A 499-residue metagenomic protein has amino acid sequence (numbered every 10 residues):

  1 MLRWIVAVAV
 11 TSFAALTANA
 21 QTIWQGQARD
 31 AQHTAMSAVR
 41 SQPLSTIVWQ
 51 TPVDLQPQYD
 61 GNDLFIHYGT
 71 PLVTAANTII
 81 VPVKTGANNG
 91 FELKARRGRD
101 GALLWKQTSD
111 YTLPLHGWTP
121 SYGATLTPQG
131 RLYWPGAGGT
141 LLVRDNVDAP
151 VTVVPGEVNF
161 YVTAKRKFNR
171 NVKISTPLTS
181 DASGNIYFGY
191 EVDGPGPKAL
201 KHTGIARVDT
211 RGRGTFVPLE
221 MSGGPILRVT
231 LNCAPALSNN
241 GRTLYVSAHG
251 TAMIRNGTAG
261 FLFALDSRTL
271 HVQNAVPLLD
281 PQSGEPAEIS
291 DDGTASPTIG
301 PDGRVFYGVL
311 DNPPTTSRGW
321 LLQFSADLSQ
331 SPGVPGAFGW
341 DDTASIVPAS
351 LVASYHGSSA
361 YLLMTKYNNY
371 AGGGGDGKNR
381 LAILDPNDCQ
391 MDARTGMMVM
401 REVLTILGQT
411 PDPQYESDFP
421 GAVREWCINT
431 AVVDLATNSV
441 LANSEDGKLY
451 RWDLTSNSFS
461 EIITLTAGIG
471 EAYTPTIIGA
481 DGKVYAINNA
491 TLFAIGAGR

Functional and structural regions predicted by a protein language model:
M1-L2, K483: Intrinsically disordered, low-complexity serine/proline/glycine/threonine-rich regulatory regions
W4-A15: Bacterial N-terminal signal peptides
A18-A20: Boundary at the C-terminal end of the N-terminal hydrophobic targeting segment
I23-Q27, A31-F65, A75-V81, G86-T119 (+5 more regions): Extracytoplasmic/lumenal domain signature
